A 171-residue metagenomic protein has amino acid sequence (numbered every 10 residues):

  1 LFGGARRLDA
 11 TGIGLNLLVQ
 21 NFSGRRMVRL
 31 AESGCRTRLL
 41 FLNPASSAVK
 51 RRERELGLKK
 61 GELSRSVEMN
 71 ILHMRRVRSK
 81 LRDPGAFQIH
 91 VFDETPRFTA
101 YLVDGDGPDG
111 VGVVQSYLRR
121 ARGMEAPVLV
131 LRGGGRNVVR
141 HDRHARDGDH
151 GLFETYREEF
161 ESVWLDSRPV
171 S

Functional and structural regions predicted by a protein language model:
L1-R52, V138-S162, D166: PLD-like (HKD) phosphodiesterase/transphosphatidyltransferase domain
L40, P44-A48, G61, P96 (+2 more regions): Intrinsically disordered, low-complexity tails and linkers flanking structured cores
K50-Y101: HKD-type phospholipase D/PLD-like phosphodiesterase module
E62-R65, G110-Q115, D149: Glycine-rich, flexible loop segments associated with nucleotide phosphate handling
S66, Q88-G105, V139-E159: A short, terminal or domain-edge coil/loop segment
A86-V130: HKD (HxKxxxxD) catalytic microenvironment of the phospholipase D
A121-G148: Inter-domain helical "communication" segments and dimerization helices that couple sensory or membrane-embedded modules
P169-S171: Extracytoplasmic/luminal low-complexity segments enriched in Pro/Gly and acidic/polar residues that act as flexible
